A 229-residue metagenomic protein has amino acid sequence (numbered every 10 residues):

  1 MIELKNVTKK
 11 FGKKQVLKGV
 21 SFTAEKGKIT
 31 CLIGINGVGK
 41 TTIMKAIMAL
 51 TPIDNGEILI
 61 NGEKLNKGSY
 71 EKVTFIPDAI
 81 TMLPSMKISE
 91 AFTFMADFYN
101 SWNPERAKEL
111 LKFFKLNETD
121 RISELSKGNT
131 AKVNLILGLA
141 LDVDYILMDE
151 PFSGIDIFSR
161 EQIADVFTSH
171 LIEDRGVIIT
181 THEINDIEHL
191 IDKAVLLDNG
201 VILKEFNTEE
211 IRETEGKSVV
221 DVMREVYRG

Functional and structural regions predicted by a protein language model:
I33-I35: The feature captures the beta-strand-to-loop junction immediately N-terminal to the Walker
M48: Helix-to-loop junction immediately C-terminal to a conserved catalytic motif
G56-S69: Conserved ABC transporter NBD signature motif
A79-V133: ABC-family P-loop ATPase nucleotide-binding domains
I146-E150: Catalytic Walker B motif of ABC-type/P-loop ATPase nucleotide-binding domains
T181-H182: H-loop/switch region of ABC-family ATPase nucleotide-binding domains
